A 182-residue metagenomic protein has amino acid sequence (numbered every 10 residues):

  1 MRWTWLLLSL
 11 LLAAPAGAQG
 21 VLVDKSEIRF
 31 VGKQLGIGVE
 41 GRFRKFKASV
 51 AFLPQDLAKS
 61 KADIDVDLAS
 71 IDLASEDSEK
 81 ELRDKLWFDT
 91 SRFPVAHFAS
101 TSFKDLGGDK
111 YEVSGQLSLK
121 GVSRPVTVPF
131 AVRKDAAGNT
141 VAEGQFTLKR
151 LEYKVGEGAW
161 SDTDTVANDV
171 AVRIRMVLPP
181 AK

Functional and structural regions predicted by a protein language model:
R2-A14: Bacterial N-terminal signal peptides
A18-K182: Low-complexity, acidic/polar, glycine-enriched regions of mature
